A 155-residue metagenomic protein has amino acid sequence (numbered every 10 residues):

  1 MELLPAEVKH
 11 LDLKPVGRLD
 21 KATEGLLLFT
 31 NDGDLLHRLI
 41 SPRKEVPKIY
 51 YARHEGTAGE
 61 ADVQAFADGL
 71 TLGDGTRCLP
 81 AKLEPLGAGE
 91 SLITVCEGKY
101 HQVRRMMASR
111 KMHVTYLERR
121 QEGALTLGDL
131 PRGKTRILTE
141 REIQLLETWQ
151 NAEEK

Functional and structural regions predicted by a protein language model:
M1-K155: Basic, flexible Lys/Arg- and Gly-enriched helix-loop patches that mediate nucleic-acid binding at interfaces with rRNA
